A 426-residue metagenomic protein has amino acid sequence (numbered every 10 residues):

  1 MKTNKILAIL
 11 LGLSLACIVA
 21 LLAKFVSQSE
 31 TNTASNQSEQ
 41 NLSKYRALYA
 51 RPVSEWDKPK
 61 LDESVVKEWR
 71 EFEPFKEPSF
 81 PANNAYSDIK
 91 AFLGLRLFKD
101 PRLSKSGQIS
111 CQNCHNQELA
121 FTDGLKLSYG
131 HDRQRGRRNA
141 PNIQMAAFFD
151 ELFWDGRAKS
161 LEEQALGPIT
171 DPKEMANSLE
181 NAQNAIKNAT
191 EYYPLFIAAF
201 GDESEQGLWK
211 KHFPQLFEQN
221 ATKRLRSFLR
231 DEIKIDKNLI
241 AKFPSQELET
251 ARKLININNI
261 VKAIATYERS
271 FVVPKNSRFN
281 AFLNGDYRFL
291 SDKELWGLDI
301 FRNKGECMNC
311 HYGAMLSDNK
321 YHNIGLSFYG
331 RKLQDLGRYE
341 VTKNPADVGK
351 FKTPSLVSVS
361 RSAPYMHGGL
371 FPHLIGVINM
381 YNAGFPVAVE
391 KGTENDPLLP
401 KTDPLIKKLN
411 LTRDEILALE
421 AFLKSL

Functional and structural regions predicted by a protein language model:
K2-A91, N188-L295, D299, G313-L316 (+2 more regions): Post-cleavage N-terminal segment of exported redox proteins
E30-G167, K275-E394: Short glycine/threonine-rich turn/loop motifs
S79, I143, F149-F200, E249-R252 (+2 more regions): Axial heme c-ligation environment in periplasmic c-type cytochrome domains
S104-Q108, M175, I257: Alpha-helix N-cap/helix-initiation sites
I109-Q112, S128, L179-Q183, D202-E203: Short, glycine/charge-rich beta-strand/loop segments that flank catalytic centers and engage negatively charged groups
P141, K159, E180, N258-K262 (+2 more regions): Non-catalytic, well-ordered alpha-helical scaffold segments
E174, Y192, E205, V273 (+2 more regions): Intrinsically disordered or highly flexible coil/loop and linker segments, enriched in small and charged/polar residues
L370-L426: Extracellular low-complexity, Gly/Ser/Thr-rich intrinsically disordered linkers and protease-sensitive activation/hinge
